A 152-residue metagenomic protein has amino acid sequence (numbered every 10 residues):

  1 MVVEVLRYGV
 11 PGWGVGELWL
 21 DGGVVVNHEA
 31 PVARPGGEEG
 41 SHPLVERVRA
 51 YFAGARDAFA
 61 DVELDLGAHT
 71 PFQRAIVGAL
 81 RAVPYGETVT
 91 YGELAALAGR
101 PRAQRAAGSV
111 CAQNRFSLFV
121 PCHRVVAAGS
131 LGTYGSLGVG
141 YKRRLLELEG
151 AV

Functional and structural regions predicted by a protein language model:
M1-P101, A151-V152: Basic nucleic-acid-binding alpha-helical/helix-turn surface characteristic of O6-alkylguanine DNA
A75-A79, A106, R144: Pre-recognition alpha-helix immediately N-terminal to the DNA-recognition helix within helix-turn-helix or winged-helix
L80, L94, C122-R124, L145: Residue-level signal for inorganic ion chemistry
R102-L118: Regulatory, non-catalytic segments
F116-V126, S130: Local cysteine-cluster metal-coordination motifs and their immediate loop/turn environment, predominantly Fe-S cluster
G129-V152: …primarily DNA-binding HTH/wHTH and HhH modules…
